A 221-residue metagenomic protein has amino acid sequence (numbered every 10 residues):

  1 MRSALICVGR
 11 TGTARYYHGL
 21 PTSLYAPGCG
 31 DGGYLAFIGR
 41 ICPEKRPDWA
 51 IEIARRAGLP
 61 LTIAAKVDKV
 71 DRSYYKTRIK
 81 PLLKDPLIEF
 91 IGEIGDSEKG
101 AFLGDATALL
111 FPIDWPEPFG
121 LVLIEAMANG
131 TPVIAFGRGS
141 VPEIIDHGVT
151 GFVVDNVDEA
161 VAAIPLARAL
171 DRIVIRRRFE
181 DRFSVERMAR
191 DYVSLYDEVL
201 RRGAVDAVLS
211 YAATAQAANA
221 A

Functional and structural regions predicted by a protein language model:
T11-K66: Conserved donor-binding/catalytic core segment of Leloir-type glycosyltransferases
A65, K76-S97, A101: Nucleotide-activated donor-binding/catalytic signature segment of Leloir-type glycosyltransferases, i.e., the conserved
G104-P118, T131: Acidic donor-binding loop of glycosyltransferase active sites
G120-L123, V141: Short glycine/serine-rich donor-binding loops of glycosyltransferases
A128, P132-A135, I145: Short hydrophobic beta-strand element within catalytic cores of glycosyltransferases and related nucleotide-activated
G137-G148, F152-D155: Short acidic/histidine- and often glycine-rich active-site loop of Leloir-type glycosyltransferases that engages
F152-V174: C-terminal "capping" alpha-helix adjacent to the active site of nucleotide-linked donor transferases in cell-envelope
L166-Q216: A charged, aromatic-enriched C-terminal amphipathic alpha-helix characteristic of glycosyltransferases across folds
